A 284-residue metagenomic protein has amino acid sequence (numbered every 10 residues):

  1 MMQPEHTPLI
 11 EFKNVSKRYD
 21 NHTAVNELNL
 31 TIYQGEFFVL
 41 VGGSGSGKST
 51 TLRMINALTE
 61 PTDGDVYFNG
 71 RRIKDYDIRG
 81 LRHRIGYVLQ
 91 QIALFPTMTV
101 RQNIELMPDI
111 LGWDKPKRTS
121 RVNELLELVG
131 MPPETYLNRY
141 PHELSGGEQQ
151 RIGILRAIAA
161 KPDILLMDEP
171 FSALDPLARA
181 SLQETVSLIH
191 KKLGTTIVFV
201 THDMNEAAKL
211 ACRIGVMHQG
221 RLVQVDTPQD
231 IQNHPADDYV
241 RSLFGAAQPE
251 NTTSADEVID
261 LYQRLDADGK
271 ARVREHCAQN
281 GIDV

Functional and structural regions predicted by a protein language model:
N56: Helix-to-loop junction immediately C-terminal to a conserved catalytic motif
D109, P116-T135, L188: Conserved ABC ATPase "signature" region
R139-L144, E148: Conserved ABC ATPase signature
K161: Conserved catalytic motifs of ABC-family nucleotide-binding domains
L165-D168: Catalytic Walker B motif of ABC-type/P-loop ATPase nucleotide-binding domains
V225-D226, H234: ABC ATPase "signature
